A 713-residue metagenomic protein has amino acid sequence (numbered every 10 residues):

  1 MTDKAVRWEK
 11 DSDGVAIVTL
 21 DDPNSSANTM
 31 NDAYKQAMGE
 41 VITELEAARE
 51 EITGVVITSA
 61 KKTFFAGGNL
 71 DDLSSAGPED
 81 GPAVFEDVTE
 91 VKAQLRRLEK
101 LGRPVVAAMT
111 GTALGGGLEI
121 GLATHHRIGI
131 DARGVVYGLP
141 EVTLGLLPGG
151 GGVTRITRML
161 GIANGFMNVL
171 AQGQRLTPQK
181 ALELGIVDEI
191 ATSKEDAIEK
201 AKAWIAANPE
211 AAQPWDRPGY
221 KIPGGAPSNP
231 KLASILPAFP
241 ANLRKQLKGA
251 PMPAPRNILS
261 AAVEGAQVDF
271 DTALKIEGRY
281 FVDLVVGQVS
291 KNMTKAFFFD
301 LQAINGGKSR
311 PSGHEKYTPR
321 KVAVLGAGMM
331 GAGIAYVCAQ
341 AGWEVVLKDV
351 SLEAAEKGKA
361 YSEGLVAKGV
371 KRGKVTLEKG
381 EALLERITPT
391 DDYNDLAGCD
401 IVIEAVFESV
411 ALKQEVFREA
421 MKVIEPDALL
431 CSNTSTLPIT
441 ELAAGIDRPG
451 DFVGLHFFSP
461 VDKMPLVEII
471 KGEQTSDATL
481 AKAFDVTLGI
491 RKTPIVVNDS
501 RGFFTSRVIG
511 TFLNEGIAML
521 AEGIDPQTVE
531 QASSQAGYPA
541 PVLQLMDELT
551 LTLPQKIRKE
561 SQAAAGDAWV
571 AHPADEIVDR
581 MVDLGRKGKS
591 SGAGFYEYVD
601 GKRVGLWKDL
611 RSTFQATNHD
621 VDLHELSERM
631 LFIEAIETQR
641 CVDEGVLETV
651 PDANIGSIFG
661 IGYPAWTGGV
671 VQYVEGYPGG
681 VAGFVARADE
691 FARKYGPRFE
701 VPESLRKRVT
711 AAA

Functional and structural regions predicted by a protein language model:
M1-T58, P82, A93-R96: Conserved CoA-thioester-binding segment of acyl-CoA-metabolizing enzymes
E9-D13, D21, L73-V88, L101 (+3 more regions): N-terminal glycine-rich phosphate-binding loop for ADP-containing cofactors
E51, S59-Q94, A113, T143-G145: Glycine- (often His-adjacent) and acidic-residue-rich active-site loop that binds/positions the CoA thioester
Q94-A107: Conserved catalytic cysteine-centered active-site region of acyl-thioester-dependent Claisen-condensing enzymes
A107, G111-G117: Gly/Ser-rich catalytic serine loop of serine hydrolases
G115, R133-P140: Short glycine/proline-centered loop/turn elements that form peptide/ligand docking sites
